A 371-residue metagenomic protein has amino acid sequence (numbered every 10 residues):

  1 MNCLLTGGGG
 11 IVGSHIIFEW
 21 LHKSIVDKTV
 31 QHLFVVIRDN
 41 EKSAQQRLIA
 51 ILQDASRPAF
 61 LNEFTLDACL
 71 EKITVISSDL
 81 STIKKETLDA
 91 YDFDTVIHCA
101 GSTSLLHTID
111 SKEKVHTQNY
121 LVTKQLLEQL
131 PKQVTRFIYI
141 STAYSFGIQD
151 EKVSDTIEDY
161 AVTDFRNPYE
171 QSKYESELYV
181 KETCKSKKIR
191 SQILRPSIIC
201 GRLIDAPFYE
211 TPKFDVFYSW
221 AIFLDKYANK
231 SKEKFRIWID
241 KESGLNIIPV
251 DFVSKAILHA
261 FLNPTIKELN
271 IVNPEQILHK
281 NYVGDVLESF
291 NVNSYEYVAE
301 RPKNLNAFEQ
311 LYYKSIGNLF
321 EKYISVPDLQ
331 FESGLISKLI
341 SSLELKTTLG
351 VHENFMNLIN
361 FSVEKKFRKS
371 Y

Functional and structural regions predicted by a protein language model:
C3-V26: N-terminal Rossmann NAD(P)H-binding glycine-rich loop of SDR-like oxidoreductase domains
V30, E332-Y371: Amphipathic terminal alpha-helices
H32-E71: Glycine-rich phosphate-binding loop and adjoining beta1-alpha1-beta2 segment of Rossmann-like nucleotide-binding folds
A68-Q118, Q129-K132: NAD(P)H-binding glycine-rich loop region in Rossmannoid oxidoreductase-like domains and their noncatalytic homologs
H98, D110-K112, L121-P168, K185 (+1 more regions): Conserved Rossmann-fold NAD(P)-dependent oxidoreductase catalytic core, especially the SDR/UDP-sugar
K152, T183-G244, V250-F252: NAD(P)-dependent short-chain dehydrogenase/reductase
F223-D240, R301-L343: A hydrophobic C-terminal alpha-helical subdomain
A256-L319, K366: Mid/C-terminal beta-alpha module of Rossmann-like enzyme folds, strongest in SDR-family dehydrogenases/epimerases
